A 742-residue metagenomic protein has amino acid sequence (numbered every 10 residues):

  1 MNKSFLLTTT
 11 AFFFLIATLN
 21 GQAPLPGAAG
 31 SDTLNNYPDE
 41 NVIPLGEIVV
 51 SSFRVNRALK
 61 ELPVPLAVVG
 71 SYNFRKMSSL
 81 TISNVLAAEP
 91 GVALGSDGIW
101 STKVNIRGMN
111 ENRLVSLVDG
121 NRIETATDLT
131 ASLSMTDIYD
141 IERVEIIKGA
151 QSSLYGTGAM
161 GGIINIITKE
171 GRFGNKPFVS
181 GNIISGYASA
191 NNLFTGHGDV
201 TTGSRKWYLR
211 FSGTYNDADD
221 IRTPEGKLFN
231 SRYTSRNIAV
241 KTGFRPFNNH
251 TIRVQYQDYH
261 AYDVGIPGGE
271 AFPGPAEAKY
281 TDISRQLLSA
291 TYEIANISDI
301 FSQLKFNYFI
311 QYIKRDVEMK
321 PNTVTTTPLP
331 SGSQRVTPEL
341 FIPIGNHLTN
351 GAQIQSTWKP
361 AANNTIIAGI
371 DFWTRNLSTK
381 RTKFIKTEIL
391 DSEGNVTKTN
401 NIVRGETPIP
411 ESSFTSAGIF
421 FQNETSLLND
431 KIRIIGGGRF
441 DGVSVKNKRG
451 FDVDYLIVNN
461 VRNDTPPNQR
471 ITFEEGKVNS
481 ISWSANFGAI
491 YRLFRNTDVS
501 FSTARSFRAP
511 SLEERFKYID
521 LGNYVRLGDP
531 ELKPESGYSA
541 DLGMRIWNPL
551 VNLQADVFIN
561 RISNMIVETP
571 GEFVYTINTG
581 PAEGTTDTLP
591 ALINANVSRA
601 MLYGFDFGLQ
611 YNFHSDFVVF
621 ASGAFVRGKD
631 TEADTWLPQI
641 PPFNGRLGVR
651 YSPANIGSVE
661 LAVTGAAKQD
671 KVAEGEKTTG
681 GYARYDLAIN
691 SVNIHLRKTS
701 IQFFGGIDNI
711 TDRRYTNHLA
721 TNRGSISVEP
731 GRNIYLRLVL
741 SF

Functional and structural regions predicted by a protein language model:
A23-P24, A218, P224-E225, F229-Y233 (+3 more regions): Flexible loop and strand-edge segments within Gram-negative outer membrane beta-barrel domains
E47, I82-V85, W100-N105, L117 (+4 more regions): N-terminal periplasmic accessory domains that precede and gate Gram-negative outer-membrane beta-barrel machines
R122-A150: Short acidic/polar hinge/loop motifs at secondary-structure boundaries that mediate gating or recognition
Y187-D217, K227-Y262, D282-N296, A361 (+2 more regions): Transmembrane beta-barrel wall of Gram-negative outer-membrane proteins
G243-P246, T281, G345, N423 (+5 more regions): Conserved C-terminal beta-signal and adjacent last beta-strands/turns of outer-membrane beta-barrel proteins
H260-A271, S444-Q469, K477, Y491 (+5 more regions): Surface-exposed extracellular loop regions of Gram-negative outer-membrane beta-barrel proteins, predominantly
L340-S356, S416-G418, L527-K533, S539 (+1 more regions): Outer membrane beta-barrel strand-and-loop segments of large Gram-negative receptors, especially TonB-dependent
L427-L428, I434, I559-R561, G571 (+1 more regions): Gram-negative outer-membrane beta-barrel transporters
